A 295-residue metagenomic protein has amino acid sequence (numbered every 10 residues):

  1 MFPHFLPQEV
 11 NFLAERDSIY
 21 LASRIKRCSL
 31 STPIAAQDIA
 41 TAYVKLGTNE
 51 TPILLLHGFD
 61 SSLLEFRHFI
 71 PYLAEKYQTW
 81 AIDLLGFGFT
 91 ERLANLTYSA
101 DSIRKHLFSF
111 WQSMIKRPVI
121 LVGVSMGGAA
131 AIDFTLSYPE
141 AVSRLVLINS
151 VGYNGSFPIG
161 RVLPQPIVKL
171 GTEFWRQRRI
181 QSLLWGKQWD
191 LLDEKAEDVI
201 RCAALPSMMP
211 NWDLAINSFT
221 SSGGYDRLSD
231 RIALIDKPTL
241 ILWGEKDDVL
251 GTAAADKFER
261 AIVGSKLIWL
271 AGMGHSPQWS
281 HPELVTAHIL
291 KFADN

Functional and structural regions predicted by a protein language model:
K26-Q37, A42-V44, W80-V122, A287: Active-site loop/oxyanion-hole signature of alpha/beta-hydrolase fold enzymes
P33-A36, T41, P158, F174-L234: Conserved alpha/beta-hydrolase catalytic His-Asp/Glu region
V44-F89: Conserved HGGG/HGGXW glycine-rich cap/lid loop of the alpha/beta-hydrolase fold
G123, G127, A131: Gly/Ala-rich beta-loop-alpha elbow adjacent to hydrolase catalytic centers
I132, L136, V142-E173: Flexible "cap/lid" loop of the alpha/beta hydrolase fold
I235, I241-W243, D247: Short beta-strand/loop motif that positions the catalytic acidic residue of the alpha/beta-hydrolase fold
D248-A254: Conserved alpha/beta-hydrolase "acid-adjacent" motif
S265-N295: Catalytic active-site module of serine/aspartate enzymes centered on a nucleophile-bearing elbow/loop
